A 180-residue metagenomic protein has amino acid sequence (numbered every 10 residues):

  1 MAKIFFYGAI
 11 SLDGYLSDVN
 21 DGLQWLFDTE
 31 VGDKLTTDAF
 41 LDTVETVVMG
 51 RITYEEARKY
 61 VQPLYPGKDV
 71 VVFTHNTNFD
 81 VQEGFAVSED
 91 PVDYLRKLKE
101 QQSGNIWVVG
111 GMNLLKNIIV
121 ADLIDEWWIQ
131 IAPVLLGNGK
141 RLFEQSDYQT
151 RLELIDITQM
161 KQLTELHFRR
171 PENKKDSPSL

Functional and structural regions predicted by a protein language model:
M1-L180: Enzymes that bind and transform nitrogen-containing heteroaromatic metabolites
